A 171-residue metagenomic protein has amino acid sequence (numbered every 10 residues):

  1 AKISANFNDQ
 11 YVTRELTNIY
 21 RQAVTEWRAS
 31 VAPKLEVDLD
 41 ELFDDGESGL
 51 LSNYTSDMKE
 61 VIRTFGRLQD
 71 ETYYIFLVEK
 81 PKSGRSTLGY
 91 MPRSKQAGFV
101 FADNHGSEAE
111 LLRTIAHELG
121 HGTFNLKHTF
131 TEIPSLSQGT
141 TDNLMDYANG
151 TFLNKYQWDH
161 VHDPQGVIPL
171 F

Functional and structural regions predicted by a protein language model:
A1-N6: Short beta-strand segments enriched in small/hydrophobic residues
F7-V12, L111, I115: Short amphipathic alpha-helical segments
N8-R28: A short alpha-helix/helix-coil micro-patch that ends at or immediately precedes a cysteine
N8-T13, S86-P92, L153-Q165: Short, polar loop/linker segments at the starts of domains and inter-domain junctions
N18-Y20, Y90-R93, L136-Q138: Short, conserved catalytic or adaptor-binding loops enriched in Gly and charged residues
I19, V61-T64, P164-V167: Residues that form generic nucleotide/phosphate-binding pockets
V24-E108: Active-site-proximal segments of metallohydrolase catalytic domains
A102-F171: The catalytic-center signature of Zn2+-dependent metalloproteases
